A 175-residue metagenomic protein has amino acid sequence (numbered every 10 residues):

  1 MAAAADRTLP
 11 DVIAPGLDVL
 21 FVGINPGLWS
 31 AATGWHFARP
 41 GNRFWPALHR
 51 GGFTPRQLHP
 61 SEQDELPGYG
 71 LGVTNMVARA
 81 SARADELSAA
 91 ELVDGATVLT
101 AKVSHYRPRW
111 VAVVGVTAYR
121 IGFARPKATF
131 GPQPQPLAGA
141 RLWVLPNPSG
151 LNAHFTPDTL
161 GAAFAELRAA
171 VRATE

Functional and structural regions predicted by a protein language model:
M1-P15, P40, A47, R83-A96 (+1 more regions): C-terminal capping/extension of enzyme domains
D6-P40: N-terminal beta1-alpha1 ligand-phosphate binding loop
T8-A14, Q57-L66, K102: Short amphipathic alpha-helices and their capping/turn segments at secondary-structure boundaries
L20-V22, V114, L145: Short hydrophobic segments within beta-strands
N25-L28, V77-A80, P146-S149: Short, histidine-centered active-site or binding-site loop motifs used for metal coordination, general acid-base
L28-A31, A82-R83, Y119-G122, L151-H154: Short catalytic/ligand-binding loop motif for oxyanion handling, primarily in non-cytosolic enzymes, centered on
T33-A90: Short, surface-exposed acidic-centric catalytic microdomains
G68-R125: Internal catalytic-core helix/loop-beta-alpha segment that presents or stabilizes conserved functional determinants
